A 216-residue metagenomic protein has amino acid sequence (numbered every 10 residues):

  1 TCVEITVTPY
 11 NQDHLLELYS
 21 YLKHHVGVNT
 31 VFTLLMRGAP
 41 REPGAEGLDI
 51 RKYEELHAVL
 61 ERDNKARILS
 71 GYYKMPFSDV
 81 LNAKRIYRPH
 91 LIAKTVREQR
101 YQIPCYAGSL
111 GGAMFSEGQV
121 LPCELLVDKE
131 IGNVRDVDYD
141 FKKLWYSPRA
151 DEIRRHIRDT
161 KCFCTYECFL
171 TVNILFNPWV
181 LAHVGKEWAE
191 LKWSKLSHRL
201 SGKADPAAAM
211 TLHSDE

Functional and structural regions predicted by a protein language model:
T1-G111, S116, V120-L121, L125-D136 (+3 more regions): Radical SAM enzyme [4Fe-4S]-AdoMet core and its adjacent flexible, acidic and glycine-rich loops/tails across
R100-Q102, Q119-E216: Flexible mid-to-C-terminal extensions adjoining Fe-S/redox cofactors in radical SAM and related proteins
